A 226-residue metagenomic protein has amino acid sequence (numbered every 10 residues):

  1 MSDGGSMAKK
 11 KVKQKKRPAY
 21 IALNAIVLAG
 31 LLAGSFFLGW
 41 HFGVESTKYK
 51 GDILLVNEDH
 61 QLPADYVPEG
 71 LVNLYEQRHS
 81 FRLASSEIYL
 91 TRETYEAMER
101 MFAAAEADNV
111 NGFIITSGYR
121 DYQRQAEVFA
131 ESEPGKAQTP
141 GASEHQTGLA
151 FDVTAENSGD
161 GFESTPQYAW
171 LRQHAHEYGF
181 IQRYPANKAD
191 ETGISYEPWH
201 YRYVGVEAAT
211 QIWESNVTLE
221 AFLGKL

Functional and structural regions predicted by a protein language model:
S2-G118, Y122-L226: Extracytoplasmic cell-surface/polysaccharide-interacting catalytic and binding patches
